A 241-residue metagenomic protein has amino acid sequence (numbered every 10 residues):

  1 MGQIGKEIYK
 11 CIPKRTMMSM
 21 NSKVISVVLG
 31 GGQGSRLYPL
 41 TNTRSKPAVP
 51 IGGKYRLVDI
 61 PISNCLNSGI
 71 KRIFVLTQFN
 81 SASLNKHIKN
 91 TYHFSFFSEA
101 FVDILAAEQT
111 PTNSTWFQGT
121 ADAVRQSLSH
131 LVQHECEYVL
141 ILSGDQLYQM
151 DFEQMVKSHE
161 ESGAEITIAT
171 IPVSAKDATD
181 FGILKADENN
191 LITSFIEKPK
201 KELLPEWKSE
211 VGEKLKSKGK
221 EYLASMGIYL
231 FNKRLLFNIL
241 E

Functional and structural regions predicted by a protein language model:
C11-E241: Unchanged
